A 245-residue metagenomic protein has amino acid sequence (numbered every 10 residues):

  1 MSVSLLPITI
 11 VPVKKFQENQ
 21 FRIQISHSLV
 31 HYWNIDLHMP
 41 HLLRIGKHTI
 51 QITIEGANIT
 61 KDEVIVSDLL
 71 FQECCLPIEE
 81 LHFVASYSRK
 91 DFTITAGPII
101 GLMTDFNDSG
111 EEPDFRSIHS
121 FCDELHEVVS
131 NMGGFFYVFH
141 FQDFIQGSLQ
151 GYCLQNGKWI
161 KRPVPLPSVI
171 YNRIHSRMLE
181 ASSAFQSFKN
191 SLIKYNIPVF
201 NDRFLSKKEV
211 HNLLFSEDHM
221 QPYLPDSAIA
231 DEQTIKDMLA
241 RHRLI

Functional and structural regions predicted by a protein language model:
M1-F185: ATP-binding N-terminal substructure of ATP-dependent carboxylate-amine bond-forming enzymes
S2-S26, N34, H38, S187-I245: Active-site nucleotide/adenylate-binding loops and adjacent lid/helix of ATP-dependent enzymes
